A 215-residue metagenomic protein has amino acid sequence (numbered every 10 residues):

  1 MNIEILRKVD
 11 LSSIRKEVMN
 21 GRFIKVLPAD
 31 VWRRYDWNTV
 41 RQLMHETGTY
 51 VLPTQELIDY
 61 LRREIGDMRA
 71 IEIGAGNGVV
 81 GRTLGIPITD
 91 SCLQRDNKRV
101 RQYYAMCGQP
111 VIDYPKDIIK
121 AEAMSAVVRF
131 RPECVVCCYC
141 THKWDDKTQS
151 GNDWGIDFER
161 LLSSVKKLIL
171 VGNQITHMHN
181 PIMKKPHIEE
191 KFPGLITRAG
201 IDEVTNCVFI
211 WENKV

Functional and structural regions predicted by a protein language model:
M1-I65: S-adenosyl-L-methionine
D67-G76: Conserved class I S-adenosyl-L-methionine
M68, E133-C134, K166: Conserved acidic residues
G78-R82: Glycine-rich SAM-binding Motif I of class I
I86-S91: Conserved SAM-binding motif I beta-strand of class I
Q94-C134: S-adenosyl-L-methionine
E133-Q149: A short SAM/SAH-binding and catalytic strip from SAM-dependent methyltransferases
D145-K214: C-terminal substrate-binding/active-site "lid" region of AdoMet-derived donor-dependent transferases
